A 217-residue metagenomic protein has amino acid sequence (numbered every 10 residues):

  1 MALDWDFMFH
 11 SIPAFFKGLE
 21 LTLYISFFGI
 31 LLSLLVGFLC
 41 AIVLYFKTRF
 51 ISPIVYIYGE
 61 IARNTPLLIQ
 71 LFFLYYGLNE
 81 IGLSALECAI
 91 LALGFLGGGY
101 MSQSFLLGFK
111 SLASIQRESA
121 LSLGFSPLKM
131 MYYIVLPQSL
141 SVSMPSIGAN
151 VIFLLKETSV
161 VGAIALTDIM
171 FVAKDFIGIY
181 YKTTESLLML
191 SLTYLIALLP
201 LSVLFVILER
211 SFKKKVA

Functional and structural regions predicted by a protein language model:
M1-A217: Transmembrane alpha-helices and adjacent helix-loop boundaries
